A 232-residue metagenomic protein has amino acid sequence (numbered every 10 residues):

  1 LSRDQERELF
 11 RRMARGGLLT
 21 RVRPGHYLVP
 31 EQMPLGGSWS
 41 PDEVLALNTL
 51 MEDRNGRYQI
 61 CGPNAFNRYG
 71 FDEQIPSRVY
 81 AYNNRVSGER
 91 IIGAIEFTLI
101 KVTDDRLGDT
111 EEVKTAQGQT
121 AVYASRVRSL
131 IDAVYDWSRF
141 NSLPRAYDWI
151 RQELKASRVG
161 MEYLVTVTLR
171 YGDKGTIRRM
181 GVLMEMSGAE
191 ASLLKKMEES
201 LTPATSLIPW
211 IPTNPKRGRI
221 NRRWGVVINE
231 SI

Functional and structural regions predicted by a protein language model:
L1-G56, L154-G181: Short beta-edge/loop segments at beta->alpha junctions of small alpha/beta modules that act as binding/recognition
E8, I60, S125, S129: Short, well-structured alpha-helical interface segments that form or flank functional binding sites
A14, G70, Y135-R139: Hydrophobic/aromatic-lined pockets within catalytic cores
G25, G62-P63, R78-Y80, L143-A146 (+1 more regions): Short coil/turn segments at secondary-structure boundaries
G36, Q74, L143: FIC/Doc superfamily catalytic core
L45-N48, D104-A116: Short amphipathic alpha-helical segments and their helix-coil junctions
R57-D109: Exposed, interaction-prone assembly regions rather than primary DNA-binding/catalytic cores
T110-I232: Hydrophobic alpha-helical interaction segments
